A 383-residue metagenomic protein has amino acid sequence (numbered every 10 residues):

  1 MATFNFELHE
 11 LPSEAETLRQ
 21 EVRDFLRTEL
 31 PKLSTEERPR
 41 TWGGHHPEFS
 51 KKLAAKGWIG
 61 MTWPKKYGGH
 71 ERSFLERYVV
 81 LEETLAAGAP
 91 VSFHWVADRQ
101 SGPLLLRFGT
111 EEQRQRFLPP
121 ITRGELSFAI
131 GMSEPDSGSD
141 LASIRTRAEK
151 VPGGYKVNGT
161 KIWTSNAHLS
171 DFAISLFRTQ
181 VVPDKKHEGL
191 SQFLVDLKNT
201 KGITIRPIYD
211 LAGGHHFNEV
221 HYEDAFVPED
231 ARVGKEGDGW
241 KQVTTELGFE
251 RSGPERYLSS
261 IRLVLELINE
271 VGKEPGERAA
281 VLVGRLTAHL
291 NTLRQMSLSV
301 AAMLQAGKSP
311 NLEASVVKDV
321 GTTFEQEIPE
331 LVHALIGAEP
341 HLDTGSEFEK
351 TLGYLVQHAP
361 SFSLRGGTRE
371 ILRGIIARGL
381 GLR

Functional and structural regions predicted by a protein language model:
M1-F93, R116, P120, G253 (+5 more regions): Amphipathic, small/basic residue-rich leader segments at the start of a protein or domain
A2-F4, L8, V79-V80, Q100 (+3 more regions): Glycine-rich phosphate/cofactor-binding loops in nucleotide/flavin-utilizing enzymes
F6, L11, I203-Q295, F362: Glycine-rich beta->alpha junctions and the first turn(s) of the following alpha-helix
S34-T41, E277-A280, N291-E347: C-terminal helix-coil-helix/basic helical segment that borders enzyme active sites and/or dimer interfaces and provides
A54-G124, N166-F172, E250, L290 (+4 more regions): Internal helix-loop-helix
G124-M132, L176: A short, Trp-centered hydrophobic/proline-enriched beta-strand micro-motif
T146-E149: A structural signal for short hydrophobic beta-strand segments in well-ordered beta-sheet cores
N158-T204: A short core secondary-structure module
